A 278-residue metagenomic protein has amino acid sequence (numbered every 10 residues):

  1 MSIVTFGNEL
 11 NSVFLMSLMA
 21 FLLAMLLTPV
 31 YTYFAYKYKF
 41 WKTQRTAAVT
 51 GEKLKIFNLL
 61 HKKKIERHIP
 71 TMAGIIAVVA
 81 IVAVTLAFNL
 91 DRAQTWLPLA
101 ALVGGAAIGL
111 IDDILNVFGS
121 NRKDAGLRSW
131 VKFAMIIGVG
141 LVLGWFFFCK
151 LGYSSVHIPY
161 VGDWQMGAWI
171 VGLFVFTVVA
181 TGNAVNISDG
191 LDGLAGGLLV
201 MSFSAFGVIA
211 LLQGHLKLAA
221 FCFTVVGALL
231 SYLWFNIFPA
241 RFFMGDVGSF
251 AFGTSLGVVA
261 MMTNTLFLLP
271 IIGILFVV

Functional and structural regions predicted by a protein language model:
S2-F243, V247-V277: "…together with the soluble PPM/PP2C metallo-phosphatase catalytic core" -> "…together with the soluble PPM/PP2C
